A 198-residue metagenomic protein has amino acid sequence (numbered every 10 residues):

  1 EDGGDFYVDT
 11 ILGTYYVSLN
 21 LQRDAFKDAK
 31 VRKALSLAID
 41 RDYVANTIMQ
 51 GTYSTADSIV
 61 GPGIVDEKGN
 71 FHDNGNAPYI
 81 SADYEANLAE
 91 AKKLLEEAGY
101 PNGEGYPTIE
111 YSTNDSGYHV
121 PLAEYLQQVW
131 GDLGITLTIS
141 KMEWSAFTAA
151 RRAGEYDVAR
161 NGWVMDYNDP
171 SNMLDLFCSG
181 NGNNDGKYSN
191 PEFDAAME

Functional and structural regions predicted by a protein language model:
D2-G3, L21-R23, A38-Y43, I48-T52 (+8 more regions): Sec/Tat-exported extracytoplasmic proteins
G4-T10, A56-I59, S189: A structural signal for short loop-to-beta-strand junctions that line the ligand-binding cleft of periplasmic/secreted
D9-A34, T47-I48: A bilobed periplasmic-binding-protein/Venus flytrap-type ligand-binding module shared by bacterial periplasmic
L12-T14, T55, Y106: Extracytoplasmic
K30-K33, A45-I48, P78-E85, T136-F147 (+3 more regions): Extracytoplasmic/peripheral linker and loop segments enriched in polar/acidic and small residues with frequent Thr/Pro
N46-Q50, S58-I59, L122-E124, P170-M173: Short, solvent-exposed loop/turn and secondary-structure capping segments
T55-E97, S116-H119: Structural transition elements
L88, L94-M165: Ligand/substrate-recognition segments at binding pockets and active sites
